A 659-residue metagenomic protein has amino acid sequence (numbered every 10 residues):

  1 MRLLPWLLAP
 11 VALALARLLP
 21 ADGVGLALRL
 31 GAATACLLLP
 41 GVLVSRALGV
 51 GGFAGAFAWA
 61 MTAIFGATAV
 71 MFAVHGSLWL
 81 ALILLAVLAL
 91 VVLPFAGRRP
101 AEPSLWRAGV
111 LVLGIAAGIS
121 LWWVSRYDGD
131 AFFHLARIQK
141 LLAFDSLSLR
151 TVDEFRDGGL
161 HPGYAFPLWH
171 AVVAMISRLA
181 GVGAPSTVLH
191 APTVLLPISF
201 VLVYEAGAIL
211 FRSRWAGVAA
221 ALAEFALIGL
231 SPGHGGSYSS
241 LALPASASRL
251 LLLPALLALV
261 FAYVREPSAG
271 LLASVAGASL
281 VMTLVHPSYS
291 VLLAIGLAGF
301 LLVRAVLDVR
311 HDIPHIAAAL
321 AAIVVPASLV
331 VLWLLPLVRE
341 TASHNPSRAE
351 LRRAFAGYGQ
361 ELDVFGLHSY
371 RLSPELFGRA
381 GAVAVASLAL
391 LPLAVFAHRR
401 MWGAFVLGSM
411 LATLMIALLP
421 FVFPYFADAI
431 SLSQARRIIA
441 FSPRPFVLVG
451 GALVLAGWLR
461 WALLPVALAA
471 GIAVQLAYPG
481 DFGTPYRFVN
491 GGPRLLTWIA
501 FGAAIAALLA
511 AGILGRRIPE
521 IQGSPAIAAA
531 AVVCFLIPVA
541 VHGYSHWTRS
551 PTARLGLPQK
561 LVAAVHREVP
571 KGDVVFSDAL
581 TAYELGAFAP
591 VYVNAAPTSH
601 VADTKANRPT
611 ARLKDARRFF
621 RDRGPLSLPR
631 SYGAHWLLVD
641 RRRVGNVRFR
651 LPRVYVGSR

Functional and structural regions predicted by a protein language model:
M1-E102, A456-L459, L463-V474, Y486: Membrane-embedded, hydrophobic transmembrane alpha-helices
D22-A32, A73-L78, Q139, S231-S248 (+5 more regions): Membrane-helix boundary/interfacial segments in multi-pass membrane proteins
A32, T484-A500, R516-R659: Extracytoplasmic
A47, L253-A273: Membrane-interface transmembrane helices that cradle and orient dolichyl/undecaprenyl
A67-F72, L271-P287: Membrane-interface alpha helices of multi-pass inner-membrane proteins
P100-A101, R214-W215, E266-S268, D308-L320 (+3 more regions): Membrane-interface helix-loop-helix junctions at transmembrane boundaries of multi-pass membrane enzymes, predominantly
W106-L252, Y263, S288, S545-R554 (+2 more regions): Active-site lumenal/periplasmic loops and adjacent helix-entry segments of GT-C-fold, multi-pass membrane
G207, A305, A321, V325-S328 (+3 more regions): Hydrophobic, aromatic-rich transmembrane alpha-helices and their immediate juxtamembrane boundary segments
